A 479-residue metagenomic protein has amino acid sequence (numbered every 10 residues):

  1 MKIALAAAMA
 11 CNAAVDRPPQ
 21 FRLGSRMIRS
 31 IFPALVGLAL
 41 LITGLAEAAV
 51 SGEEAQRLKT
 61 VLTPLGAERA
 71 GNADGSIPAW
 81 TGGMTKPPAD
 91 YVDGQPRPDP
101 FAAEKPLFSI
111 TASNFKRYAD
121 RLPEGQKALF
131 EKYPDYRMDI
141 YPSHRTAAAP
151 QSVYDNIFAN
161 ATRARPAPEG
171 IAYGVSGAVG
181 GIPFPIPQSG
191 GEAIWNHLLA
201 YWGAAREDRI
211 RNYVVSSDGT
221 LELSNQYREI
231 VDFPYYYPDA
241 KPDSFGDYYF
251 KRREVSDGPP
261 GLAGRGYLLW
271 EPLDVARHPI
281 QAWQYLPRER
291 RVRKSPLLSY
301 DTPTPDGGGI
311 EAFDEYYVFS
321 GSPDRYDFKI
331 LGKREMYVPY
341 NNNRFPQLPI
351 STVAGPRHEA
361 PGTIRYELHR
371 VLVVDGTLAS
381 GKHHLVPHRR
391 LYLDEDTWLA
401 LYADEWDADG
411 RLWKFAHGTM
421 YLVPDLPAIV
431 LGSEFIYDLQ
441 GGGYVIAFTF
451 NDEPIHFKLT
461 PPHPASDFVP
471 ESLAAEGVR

Functional and structural regions predicted by a protein language model:
I3, Q20-L35: Bacterial N-terminal signal peptides that target proteins for export
P33-T43: Bacterial N-terminal signal peptides
G44-A48: Sec/Tat signal peptide C-region and signal peptidase I cleavage site
A49-V50, A55-G83, I110, P123 (+2 more regions): Gly/Pro-enriched, hydrophobic low-complexity segments that function as extracytoplasmic propeptides/linkers
A55-I280, L286: Solvent-exposed N-terminal domain segments of exported/luminal and surface proteins
I194, R209-S217, L221-G258, Y316-L391 (+1 more regions): Extended beta-strand-rich segments in extracellular/periplasmic secretory proteins, especially within noncatalytic
D452-R479: Long, C-terminal catalytic modules of enzymes
